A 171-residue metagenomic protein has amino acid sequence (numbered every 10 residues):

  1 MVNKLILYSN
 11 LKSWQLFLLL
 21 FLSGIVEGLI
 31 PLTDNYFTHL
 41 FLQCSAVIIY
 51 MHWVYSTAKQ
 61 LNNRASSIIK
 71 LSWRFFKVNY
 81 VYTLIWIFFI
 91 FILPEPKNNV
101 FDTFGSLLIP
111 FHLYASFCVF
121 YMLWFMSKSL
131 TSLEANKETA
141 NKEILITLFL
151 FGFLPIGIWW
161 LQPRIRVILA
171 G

Functional and structural regions predicted by a protein language model:
M1-I25, F149, W160-G171: N-terminal juxtamembrane cytosolic/stromal segments of multi-pass membrane proteins
M1-L19, L40-A46, L71-V81: Alpha-helical transmembrane segments of integral membrane proteins, especially early/N-terminal helices
L5-Y8, T33-Y36, N62-F75, N99-T103 (+1 more regions): Membrane-interface helix-boundary motifs at transmembrane edges
L22-I49, I85-F117: Membrane-helix interface segments in multi-pass membrane proteins
C44-I48, I144-R164: Hydrophobic, aromatic-rich membrane-embedded alpha-helical segments
H52-S56, Y121, F125, I156 (+1 more regions): Transmembrane alpha-helix boundary/anchor motif
S56-F88: Alpha-helical transmembrane segments with an aromatic anchor "belt"
K59, F117-A135: Alpha-helical transmembrane segments in multipass membrane proteins, preferentially the mid-helix core
